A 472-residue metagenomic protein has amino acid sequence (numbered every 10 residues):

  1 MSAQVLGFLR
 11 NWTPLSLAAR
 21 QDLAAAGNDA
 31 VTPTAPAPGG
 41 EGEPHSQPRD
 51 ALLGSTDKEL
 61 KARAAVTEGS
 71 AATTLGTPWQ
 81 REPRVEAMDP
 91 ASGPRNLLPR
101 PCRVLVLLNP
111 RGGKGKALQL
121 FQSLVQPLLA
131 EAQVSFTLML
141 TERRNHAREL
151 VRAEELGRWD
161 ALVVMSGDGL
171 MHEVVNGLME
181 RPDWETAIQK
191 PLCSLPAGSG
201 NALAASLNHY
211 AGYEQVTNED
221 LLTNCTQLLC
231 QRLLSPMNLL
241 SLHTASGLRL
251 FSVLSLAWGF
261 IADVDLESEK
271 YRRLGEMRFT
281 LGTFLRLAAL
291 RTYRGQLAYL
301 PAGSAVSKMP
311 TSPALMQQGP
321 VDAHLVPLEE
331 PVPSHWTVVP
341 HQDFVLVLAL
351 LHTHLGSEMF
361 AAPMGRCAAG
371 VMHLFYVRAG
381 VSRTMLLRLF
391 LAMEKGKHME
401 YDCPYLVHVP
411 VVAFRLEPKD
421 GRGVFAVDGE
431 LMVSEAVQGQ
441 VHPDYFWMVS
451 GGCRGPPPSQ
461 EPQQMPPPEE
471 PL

Functional and structural regions predicted by a protein language model:
M1-M165, H172, N176-M179, T186 (+2 more regions): ATP/NTP phosphate-donor binding region
S2, F8, A117-Q119, M139-R143 (+4 more regions): Catalytic core of DAGKc-family lipid kinases
S2, G7-F8, S16-L17, D22-D29 (+5 more regions): ATP/nucleoside-binding phosphotransfer catalytic cores, i.e., glycine-rich phosphate-binding loops
T34, G42, A51, R63-V66 (+7 more regions): Compositionally biased, low-complexity segments
V85-A87, K116-S123, V151-R152, V175-L178 (+8 more regions): Short coil/turn segments at secondary-structure boundaries
R100-V104, A132-S135, G157-A161, I188-P191 (+8 more regions): Core residues of folded domains in eukaryotic genome-function proteins
V104-N109, A147, L162-V163, D168-L170 (+11 more regions): Structural signal for hydrophobic/aromatic residues that build the beta-strand cores of folded beta-sheet domains
A147-R148, M171-H172, G356-S357, S434: Short, well-ordered alpha-helical microsegments
